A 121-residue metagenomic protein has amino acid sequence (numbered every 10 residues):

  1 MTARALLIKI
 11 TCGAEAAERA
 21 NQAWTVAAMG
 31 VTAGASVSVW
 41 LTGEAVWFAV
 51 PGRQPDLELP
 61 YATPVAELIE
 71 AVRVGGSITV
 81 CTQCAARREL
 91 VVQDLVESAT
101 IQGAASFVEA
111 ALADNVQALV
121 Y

Functional and structural regions predicted by a protein language model:
A3-A5, D114-Q117: Polar low-complexity intrinsically disordered regions
L7-N21, G52-R53: Short, glycine-rich nucleotide/cofactor-binding loops
A20-A35, V39: Histidine-anchored nucleotide/phosphate-binding helix
V37-T42, I78-T82: Short internal beta-strands
A45-L59: N-terminal beta-loop-helix "entrance" segment that forms/cooperates in small-molecule cofactor or anionic ligand
P55-C84: A glycine-rich helix N-cap at a beta->alpha junction
R88, V92-V96, T100-L112: A short aromatic-anchored loop/beta-hairpin motif
L119-Y121: Aromatic- and Gly/Pro-rich donor/ligand-binding loops that form nucleotide- or phosphate-bearing donor binding pockets
